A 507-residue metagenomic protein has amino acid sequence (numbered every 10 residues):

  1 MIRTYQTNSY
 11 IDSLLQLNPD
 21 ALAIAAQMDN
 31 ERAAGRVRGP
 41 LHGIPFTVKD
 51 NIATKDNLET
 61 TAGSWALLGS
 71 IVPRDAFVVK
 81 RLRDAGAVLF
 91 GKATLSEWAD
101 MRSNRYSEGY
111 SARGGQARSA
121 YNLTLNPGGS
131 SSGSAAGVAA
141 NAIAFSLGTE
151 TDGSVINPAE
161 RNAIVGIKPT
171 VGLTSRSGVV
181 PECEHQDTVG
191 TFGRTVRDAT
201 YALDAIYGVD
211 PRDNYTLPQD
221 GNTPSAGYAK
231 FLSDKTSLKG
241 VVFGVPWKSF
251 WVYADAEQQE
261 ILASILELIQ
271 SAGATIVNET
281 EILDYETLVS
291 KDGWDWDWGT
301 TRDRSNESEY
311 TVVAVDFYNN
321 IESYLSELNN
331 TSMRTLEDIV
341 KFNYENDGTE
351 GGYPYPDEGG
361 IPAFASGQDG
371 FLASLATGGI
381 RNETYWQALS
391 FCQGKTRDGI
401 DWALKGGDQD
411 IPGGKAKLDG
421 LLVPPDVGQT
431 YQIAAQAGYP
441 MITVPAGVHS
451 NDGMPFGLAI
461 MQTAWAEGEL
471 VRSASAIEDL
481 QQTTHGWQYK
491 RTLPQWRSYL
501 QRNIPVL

Functional and structural regions predicted by a protein language model:
M1-D152, T170: Gly/Ser-rich catalytic/binding loops embedded in alpha/beta enzyme cores
Q6-Y10, D84, V88, A139-V252 (+4 more regions): Structural helix-boundary/capping segments
D12, A144, D410, K417-G420: Conserved acidic residues
L22-A26, A76-K80, D84, S119 (+10 more regions): Solvent-exposed, polar/charged alpha-helical surfaces in well-ordered, non-transmembrane soluble domains, broadly
H42-A62, F231-K248, W298-D398, P445 (+1 more regions): Short helix-loop capping/hinge segments that flank enzyme active sites or metal/cofactor-binding pockets
T61-S64, R118-N122, S130, V180-T188 (+2 more regions): Flexible glycine/proline-enriched surface loops and loop-helix/loop-strand junctions
R105-Q116, Q219, T223, E286-N306 (+3 more regions): Surface-exposed intrinsically disordered loops and tails
A254-I282, N320-L328, E337-V340, W386-P412: Acyltransferase
